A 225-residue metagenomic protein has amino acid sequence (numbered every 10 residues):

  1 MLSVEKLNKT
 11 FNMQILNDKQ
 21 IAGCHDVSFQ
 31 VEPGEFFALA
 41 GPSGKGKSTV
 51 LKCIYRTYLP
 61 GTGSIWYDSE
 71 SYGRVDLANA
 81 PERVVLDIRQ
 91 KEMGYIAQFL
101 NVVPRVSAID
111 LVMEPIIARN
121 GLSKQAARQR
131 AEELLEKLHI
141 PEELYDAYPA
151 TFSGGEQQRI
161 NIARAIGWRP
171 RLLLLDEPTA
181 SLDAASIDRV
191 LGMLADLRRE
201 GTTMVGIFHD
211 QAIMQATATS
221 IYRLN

Functional and structural regions predicted by a protein language model:
A40-P42: The feature captures the beta-strand-to-loop junction immediately N-terminal to the Walker
Y55: Helix-to-loop junction immediately C-terminal to a conserved catalytic motif
S64-D87: ABC ATPase NBD Q-loop/coupling interface
V106-E114: Short coil-to-helix segment of the ABC ATPase nucleotide-binding domain corresponding to the Q-loop/switch region
Q125-E143: Conserved ABC ATPase "signature" region
Y148-F152, E156: Conserved ABC ATPase signature
A165-I166: ABC ATPase C-loop
L173-D176: Catalytic Walker B motif of ABC-type/P-loop ATPase nucleotide-binding domains
